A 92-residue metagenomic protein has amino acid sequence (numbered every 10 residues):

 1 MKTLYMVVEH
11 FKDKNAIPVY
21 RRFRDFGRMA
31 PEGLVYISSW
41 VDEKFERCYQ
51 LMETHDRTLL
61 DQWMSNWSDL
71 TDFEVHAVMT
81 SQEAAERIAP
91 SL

Functional and structural regions predicted by a protein language model:
M1-R47, H55-L59, M79-L92: Short S/T/G/P-rich N-terminal loop/turn motif that feeds into the first structured element of a domain
P18, D61, T71-E74: Secondary-structure transition/capping residues
Q50: Extracellular/luminal beta-rich ligand-recognition and adhesion surfaces characterized by aromatic-Gly/Pro-enriched
M64: Short, flexible helix/strand-to-coil boundary loops that buttress conserved ligand/catalytic motifs in alpha/beta
L70-Q82: Conserved short beta-strand edge segments in small beta-sheet-based binding/regulatory domains
